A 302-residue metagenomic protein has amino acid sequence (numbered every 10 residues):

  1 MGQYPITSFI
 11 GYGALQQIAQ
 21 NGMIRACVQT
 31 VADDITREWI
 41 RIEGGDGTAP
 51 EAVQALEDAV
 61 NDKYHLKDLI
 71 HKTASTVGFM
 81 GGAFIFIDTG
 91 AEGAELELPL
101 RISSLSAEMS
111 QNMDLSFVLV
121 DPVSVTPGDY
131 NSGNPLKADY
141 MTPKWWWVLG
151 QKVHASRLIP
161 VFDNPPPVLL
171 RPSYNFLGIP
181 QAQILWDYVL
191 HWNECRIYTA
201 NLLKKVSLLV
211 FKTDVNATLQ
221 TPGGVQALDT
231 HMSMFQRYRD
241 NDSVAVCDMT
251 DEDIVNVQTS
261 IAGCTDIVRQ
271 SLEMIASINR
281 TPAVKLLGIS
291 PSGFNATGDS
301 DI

Functional and structural regions predicted by a protein language model:
M1, M23, M80, M109 (+6 more regions): Detector for methionine-enriched segments
M1-G13, V125-T126, Y238-D251: An N-terminal domain-start capping segment
G2, A14-Q17, E57-Y64, I184-V189 (+1 more regions): Short linear motifs at secondary-structure transitions and domain/linker junctions
G2, I6-T7, G11, Q16 (+2 more regions): Secondary-structure capping and boundary motifs in well-ordered enzyme cores
F9-F176: Structured, mid-chain assembly/scaffold modules that mediate subunit interfaces within large macromolecular complexes
V153-D301: Extended, charged amphipathic alpha-helical segments
